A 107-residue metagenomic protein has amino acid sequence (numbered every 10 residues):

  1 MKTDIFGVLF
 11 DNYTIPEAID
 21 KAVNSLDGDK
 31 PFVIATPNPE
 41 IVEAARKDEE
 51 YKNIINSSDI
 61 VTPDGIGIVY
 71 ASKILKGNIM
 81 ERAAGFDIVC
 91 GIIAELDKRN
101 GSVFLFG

Functional and structural regions predicted by a protein language model:
M1-R82, F86-V89: N-terminal nucleotide/polyanion-binding subdomain common to many enzyme families
V89-L96: Histidine-anchored nucleotide/phosphate-binding helix
L96-G107: An alpha-beta-alpha
